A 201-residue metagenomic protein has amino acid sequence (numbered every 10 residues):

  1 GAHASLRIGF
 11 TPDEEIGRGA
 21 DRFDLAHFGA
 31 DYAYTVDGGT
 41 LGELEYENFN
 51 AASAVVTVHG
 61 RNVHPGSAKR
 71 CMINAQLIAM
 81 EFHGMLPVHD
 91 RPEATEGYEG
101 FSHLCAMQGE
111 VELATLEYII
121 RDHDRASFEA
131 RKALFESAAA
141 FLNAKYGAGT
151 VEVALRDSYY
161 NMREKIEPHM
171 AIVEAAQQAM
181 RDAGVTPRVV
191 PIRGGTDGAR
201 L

Functional and structural regions predicted by a protein language model:
G1-E15, A54-V58, H64, K69-H89 (+2 more regions): Alpha-helical metal-binding/catalytic segments enriched in His/Glu/Asp
G1-F49, R91, T95, E99-C105 (+2 more regions): Acidic/histidine-rich catalytic neighborhood of metal-dependent amide-processing enzymes
A20-D21, K69, E129-K132: Conserved strand-to-helix beginnings and helix N-cap segments that scaffold or border functional pockets
D24-H27, N50-A51, I73-N74, A133-S137: Short, solvent-exposed amphipathic alpha-helical segments in soluble enzyme and RNA/protein-processing domains
D37, H59-R61, M107, R156: Generic beta-structure capping elements
Y46-E47, A68-R70, E164-E167: Short, solvent-exposed loop/turn segments at secondary-structure boundaries
A75-R200: Metal-dependent amide/peptide-bond hydrolase catalytic core, centered on the "pita-bread" metallohydrolase fold
